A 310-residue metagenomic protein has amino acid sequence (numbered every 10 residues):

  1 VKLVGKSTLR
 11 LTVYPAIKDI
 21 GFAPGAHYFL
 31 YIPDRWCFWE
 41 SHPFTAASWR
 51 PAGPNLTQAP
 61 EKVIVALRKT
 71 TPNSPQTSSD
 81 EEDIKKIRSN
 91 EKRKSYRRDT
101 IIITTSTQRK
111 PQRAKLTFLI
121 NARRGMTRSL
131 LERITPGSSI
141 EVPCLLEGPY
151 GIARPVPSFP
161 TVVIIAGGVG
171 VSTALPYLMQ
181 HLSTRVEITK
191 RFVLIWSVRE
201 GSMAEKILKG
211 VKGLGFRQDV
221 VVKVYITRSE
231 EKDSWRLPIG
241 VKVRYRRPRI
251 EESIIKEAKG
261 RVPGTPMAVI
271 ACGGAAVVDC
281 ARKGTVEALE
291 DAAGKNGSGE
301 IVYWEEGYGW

Functional and structural regions predicted by a protein language model:
V1, S183, V286-E290: Transmembrane-helix exit/juxtamembrane "anchor" motif
V1-L9: Canonical alpha-helical transmembrane segment with a positive-inside/aromatic-interface signature
G5, A16-D19, I165-G168, I188 (+2 more regions): Intrinsic disorder
R10-V162, I226-S229, A288-G309: FAD-binding FR-type
G21-I32, L145-G148, A166, G170 (+4 more regions): ABC-type nucleotide-binding domain
K85, S95, R109-R113, F118 (+4 more regions): Reductase modules of NAD(P)H-dependent flavoproteins
V156-Q180: MIDAS-like acidic motif and immediate structural context at the N-terminus of von Willebrand factor A/I domains
V171-I195: Classical protein tyrosine phosphatase
